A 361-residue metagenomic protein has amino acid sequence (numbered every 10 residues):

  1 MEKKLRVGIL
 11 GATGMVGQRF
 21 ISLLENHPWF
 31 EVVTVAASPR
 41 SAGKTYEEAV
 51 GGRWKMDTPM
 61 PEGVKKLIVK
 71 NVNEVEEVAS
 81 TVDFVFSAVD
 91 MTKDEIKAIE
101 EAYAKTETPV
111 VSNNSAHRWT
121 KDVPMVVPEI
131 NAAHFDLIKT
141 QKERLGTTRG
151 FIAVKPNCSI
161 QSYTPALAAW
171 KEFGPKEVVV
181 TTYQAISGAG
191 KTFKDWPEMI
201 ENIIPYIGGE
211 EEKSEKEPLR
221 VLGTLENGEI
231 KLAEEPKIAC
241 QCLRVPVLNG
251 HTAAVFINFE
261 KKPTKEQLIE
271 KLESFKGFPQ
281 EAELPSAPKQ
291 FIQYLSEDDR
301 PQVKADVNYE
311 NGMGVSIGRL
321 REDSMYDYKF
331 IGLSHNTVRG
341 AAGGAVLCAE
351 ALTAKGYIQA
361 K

Functional and structural regions predicted by a protein language model:
M1-Y206, K237, Y309, V315-S316 (+2 more regions): N-terminal Rossmann-like NAD(P) cofactor-binding subdomain of oxidoreductases, focused on the glycine-rich
S187-K361: Charged docking surfaces used in two-component/phosphorelay signaling
